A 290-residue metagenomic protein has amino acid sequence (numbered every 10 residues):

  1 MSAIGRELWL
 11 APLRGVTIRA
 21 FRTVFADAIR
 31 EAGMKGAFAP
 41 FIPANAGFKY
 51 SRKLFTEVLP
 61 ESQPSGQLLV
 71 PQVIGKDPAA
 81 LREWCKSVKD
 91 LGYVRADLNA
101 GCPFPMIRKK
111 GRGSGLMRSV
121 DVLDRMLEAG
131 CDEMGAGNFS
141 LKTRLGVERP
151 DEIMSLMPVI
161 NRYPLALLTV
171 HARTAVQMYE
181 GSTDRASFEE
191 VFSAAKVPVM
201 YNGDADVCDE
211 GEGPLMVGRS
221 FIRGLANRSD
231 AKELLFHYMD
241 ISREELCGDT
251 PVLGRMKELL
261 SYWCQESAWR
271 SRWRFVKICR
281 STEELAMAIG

Functional and structural regions predicted by a protein language model:
M1-G290: Flavin-dependent oxidoreductase catalytic cores
